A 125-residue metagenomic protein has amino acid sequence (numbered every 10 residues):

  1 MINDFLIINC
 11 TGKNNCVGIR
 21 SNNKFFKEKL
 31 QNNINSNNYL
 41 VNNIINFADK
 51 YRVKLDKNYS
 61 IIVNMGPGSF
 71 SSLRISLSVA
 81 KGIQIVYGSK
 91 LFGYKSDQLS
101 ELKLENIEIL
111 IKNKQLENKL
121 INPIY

Functional and structural regions predicted by a protein language model:
M1-Y39, K50-D56, S89-Y125: Oxyanion-binding and handling regions
N3, Y39, F47, I61-V63 (+1 more regions): Residue-level detector of functional hotspots within protein domains
K13, G66-P67: Short glycine-rich anion-binding loops that position phosphate/pyrophosphate groups of nucleotides and phosphorylated
F47-I62, S69: N-terminal glycine/serine-rich phosphate-binding loop of ATP-dependent small-molecule kinases, especially carbohydrate
S60-M65, S71-K90: DPxDG-like acidic metal-binding loop motif
S69-F70, L99: Short, active-site-adjacent cap segments at secondary-structure transitions
